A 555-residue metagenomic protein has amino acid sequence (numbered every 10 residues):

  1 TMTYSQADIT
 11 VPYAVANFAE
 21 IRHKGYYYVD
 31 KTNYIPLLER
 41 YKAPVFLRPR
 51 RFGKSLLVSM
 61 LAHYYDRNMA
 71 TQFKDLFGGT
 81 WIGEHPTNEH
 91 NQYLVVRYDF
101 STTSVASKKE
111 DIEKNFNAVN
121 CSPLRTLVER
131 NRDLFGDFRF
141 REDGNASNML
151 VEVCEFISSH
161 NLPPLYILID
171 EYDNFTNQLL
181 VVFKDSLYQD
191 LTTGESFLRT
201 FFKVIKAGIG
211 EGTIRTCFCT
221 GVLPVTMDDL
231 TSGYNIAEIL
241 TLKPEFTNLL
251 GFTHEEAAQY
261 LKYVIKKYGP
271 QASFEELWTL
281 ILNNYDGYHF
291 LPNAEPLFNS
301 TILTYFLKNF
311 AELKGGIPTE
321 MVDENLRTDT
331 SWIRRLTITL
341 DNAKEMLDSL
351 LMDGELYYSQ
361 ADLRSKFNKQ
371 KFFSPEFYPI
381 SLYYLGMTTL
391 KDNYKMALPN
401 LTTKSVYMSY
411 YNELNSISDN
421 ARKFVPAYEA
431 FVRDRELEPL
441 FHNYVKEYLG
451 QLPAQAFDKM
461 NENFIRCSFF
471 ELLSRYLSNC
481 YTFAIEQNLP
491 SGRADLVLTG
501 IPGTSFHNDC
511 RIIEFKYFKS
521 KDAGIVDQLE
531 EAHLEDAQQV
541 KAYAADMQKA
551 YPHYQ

Functional and structural regions predicted by a protein language model:
T3-R51, L56-D66, K74-I82, E447: Walker A/P-loop-proximal flanking segment of P-loop NTPase domains
Y64, K203, D527-Q555: Short, charged, amphipathic alpha-helix that recurs within catalytic cores of restriction-modification and other
D66-E129: P-loop NTPase motor core
E152-H160, L187-R215, Y543-D546: Substrate-engagement module of ASCE P-loop NTPases
L162-L191: Conserved P-loop NTPase "ATPase switch" module shared by AAA+ and STAND
Y166-D170, R199-T200, I214-V222: Structural recognition of the conserved hydrophobic beta-strand(s) that form the central parallel beta-sheet of P-loop
T226-S232, L240-K308: Amphipathic alpha-helical segments of the small helical/lid subdomains adjacent to P-loop NTPase cores
A237-E238, P296-D536, A544: Extended alpha-helical interface modules used as scaffolds for assembling large macromolecular complexes
